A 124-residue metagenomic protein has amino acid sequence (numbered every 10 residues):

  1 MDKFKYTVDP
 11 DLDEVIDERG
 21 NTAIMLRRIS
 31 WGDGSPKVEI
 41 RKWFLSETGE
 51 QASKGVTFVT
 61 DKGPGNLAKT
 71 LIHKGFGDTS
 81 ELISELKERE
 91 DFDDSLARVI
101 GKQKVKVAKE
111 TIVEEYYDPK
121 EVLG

Functional and structural regions predicted by a protein language model:
M1-R19: Negatively charged, low-complexity tracts enriched in Asp/Glu with abundant Ser/Thr
Y6-V8, S30-W31, F44-L45, F92 (+2 more regions): Sequence-pattern detector for short linear motifs and compositional/periodic biases rather than a specific fold
L12-I16, I24-L26, K106-K109, K120: Generic preference for hydrophobic/aromatic residues in regular secondary structure cores
D17, M25-L26, E39-I40, L96 (+2 more regions): Intrinsically disordered, low-complexity sequence elements enriched in Ser/Thr/Gly/Pro
E18, W31, F58-T60: Generic structural "secondary-structure junction" signal
A23-K54: A short, structured beta-strand/loop element
Q51-G124: Mixed-charge, Lys/Arg-enriched low-complexity segments
